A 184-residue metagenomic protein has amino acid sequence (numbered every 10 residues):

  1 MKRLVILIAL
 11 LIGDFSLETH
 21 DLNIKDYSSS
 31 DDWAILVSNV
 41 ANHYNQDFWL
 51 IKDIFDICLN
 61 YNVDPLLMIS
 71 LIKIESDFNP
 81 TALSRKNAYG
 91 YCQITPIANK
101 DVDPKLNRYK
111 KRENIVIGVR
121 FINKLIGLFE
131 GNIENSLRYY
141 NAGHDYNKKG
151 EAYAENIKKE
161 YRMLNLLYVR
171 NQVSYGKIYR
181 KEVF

Functional and structural regions predicted by a protein language model:
M1-H20: Classical Sec-dependent N-terminal signal peptides that target proteins to the secretory pathway
D21-F184: Catalytic glycan-binding domains that act on GlcNAc-containing polysaccharides
